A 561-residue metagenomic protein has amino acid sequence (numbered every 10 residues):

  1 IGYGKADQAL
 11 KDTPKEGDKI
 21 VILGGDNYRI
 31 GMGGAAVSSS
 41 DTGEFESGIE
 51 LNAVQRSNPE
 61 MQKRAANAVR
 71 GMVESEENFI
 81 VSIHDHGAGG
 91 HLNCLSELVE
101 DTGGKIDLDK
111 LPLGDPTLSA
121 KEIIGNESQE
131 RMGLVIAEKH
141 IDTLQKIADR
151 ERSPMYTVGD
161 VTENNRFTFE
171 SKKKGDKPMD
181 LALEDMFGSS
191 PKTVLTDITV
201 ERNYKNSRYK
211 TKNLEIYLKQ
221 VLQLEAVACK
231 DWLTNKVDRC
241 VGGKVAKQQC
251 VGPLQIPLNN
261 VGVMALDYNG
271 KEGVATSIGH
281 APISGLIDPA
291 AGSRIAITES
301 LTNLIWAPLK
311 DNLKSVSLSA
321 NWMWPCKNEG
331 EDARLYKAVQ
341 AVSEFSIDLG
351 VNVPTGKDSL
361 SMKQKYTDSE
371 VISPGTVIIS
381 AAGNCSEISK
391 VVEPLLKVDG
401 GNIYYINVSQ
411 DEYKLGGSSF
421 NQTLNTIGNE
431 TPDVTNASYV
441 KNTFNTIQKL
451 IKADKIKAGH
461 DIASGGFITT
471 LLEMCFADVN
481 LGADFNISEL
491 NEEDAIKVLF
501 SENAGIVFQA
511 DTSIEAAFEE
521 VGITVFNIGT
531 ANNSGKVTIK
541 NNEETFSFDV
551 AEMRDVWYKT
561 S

Functional and structural regions predicted by a protein language model:
I1-S561: Glycine/proline-enriched, intrinsically flexible loops and inter-domain linkers
